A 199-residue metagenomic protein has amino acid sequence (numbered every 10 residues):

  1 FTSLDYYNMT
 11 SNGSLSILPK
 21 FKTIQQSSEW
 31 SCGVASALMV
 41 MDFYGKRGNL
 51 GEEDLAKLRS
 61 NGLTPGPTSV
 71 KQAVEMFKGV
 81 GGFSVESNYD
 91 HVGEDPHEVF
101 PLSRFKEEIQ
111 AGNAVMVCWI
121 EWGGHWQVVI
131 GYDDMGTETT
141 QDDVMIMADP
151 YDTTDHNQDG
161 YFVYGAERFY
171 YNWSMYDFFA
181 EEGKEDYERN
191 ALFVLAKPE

Functional and structural regions predicted by a protein language model:
T2-T10, L15-K20, D54-P198: Conserved active-site-adjacent core of cysteine acyl-enzyme catalytic domains
F21-S27, E52: Glutamine-centric residue-chemistry signal
C32: Active-site-proximal loop/helix segment associated with metal-binding centers of metalloenzymes
S36-M41: Buried hydrophobic packing segments
Y44-G45, G81: A broad structural signal for alpha-helix termini and local helix breaks/kinks
G45-A56: Short, well-structured active-site flanking segments
